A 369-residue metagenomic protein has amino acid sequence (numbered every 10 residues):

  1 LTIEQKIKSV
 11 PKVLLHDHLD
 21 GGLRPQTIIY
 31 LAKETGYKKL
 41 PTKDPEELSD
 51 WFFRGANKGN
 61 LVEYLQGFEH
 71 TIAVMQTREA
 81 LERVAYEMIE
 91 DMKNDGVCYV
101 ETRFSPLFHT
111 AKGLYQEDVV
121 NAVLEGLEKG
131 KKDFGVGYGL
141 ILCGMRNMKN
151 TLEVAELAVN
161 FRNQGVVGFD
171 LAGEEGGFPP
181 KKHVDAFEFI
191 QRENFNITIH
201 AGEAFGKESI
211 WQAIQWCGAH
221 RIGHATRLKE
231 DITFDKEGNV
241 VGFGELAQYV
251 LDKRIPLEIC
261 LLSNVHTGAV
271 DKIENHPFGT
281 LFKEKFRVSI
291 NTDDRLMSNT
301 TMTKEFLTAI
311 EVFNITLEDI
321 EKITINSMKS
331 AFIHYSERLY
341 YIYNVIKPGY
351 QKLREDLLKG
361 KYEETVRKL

Functional and structural regions predicted by a protein language model:
L1-F195, A204-R221, A225-L369: Metal-cofactor-binding active-site regions of metalloenzymes
